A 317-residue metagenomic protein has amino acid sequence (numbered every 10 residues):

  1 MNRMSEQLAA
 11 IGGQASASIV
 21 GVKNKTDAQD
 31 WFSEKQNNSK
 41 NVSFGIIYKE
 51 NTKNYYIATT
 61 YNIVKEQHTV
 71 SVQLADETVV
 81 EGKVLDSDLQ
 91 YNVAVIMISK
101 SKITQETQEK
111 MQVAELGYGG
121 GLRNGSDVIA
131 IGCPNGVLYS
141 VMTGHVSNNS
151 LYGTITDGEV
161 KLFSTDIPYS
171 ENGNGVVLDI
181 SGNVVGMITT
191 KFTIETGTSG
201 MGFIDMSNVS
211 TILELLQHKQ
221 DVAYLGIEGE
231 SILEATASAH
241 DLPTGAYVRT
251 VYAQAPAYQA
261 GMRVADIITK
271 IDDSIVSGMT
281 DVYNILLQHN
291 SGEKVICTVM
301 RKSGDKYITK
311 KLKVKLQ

Functional and structural regions predicted by a protein language model:
N2-A10, T26-I57, T78-E81, V141 (+1 more regions): A conserved glycine-rich beta-strand in the N-terminal activation segment of trypsin-fold
R3-I11, I180, V184-D241, M279 (+2 more regions): C-terminal cap/linker of serine protease catalytic domains
W31-N38, L89-Y91, K102-T107, N149-F163 (+2 more regions): Gly/Ser-enriched beta-turn/beta-hairpin loop segments
K35-N37, Q217-I285, E293, T298-Q317: PDZ/PDZ-like groove recognition
S39, Q67-T69, M111, I131-T143 (+2 more regions): Active-site loop architecture of trypsin-fold serine endopeptidases
E50-A94, I98-K102, K110: Catalytic-histidine neighborhood of serine endopeptidases, predominantly the chymotrypsin-like S1/PA family
S99-Y118, N124, G226, K306-Q317: C-terminal, low-ordered peptide segments at domain boundaries
E115-L138: Short glycine/Trp-rich loop-beta-loop segment that forms part of the substrate-binding cleft
